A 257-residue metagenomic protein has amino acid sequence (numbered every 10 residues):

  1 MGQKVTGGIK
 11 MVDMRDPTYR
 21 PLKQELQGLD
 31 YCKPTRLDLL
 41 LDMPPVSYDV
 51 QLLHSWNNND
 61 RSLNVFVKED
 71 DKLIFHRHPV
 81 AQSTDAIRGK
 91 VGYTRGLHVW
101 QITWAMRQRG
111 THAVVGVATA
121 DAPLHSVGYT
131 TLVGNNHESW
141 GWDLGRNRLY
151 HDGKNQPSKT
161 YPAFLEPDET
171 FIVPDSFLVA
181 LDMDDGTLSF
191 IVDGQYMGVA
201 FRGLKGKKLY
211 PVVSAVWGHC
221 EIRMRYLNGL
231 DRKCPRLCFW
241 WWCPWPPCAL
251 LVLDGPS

Functional and structural regions predicted by a protein language model:
M1-S257: PRY/SPRY (B30.2) beta-sandwich protein-interaction domains and their adjacent Ser/Pro/Gly-rich low-complexity linkers
